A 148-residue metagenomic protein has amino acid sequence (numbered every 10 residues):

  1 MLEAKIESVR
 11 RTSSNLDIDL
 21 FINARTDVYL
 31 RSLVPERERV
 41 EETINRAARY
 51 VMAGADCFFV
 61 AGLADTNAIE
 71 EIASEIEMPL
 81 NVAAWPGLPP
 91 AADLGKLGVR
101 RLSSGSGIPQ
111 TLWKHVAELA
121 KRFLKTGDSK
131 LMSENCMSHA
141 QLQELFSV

Functional and structural regions predicted by a protein language model:
M1-S104, Q110-E118: Alpha/beta enzyme core
R11-T12, G107-V148: Extended, intrinsically disordered, low-complexity segments
